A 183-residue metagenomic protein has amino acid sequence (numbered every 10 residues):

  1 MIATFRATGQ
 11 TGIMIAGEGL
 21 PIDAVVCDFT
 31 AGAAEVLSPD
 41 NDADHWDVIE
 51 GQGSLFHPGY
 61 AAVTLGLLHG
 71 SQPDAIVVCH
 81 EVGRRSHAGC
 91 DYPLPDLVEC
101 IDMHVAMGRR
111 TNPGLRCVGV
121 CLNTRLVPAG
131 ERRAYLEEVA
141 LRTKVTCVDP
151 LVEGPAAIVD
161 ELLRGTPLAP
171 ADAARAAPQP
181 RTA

Functional and structural regions predicted by a protein language model:
M1-A183: Flexible phosphate-sensing "switch/lid" loops adjacent to ATP/NTP-binding sites across phosphate-transfer
